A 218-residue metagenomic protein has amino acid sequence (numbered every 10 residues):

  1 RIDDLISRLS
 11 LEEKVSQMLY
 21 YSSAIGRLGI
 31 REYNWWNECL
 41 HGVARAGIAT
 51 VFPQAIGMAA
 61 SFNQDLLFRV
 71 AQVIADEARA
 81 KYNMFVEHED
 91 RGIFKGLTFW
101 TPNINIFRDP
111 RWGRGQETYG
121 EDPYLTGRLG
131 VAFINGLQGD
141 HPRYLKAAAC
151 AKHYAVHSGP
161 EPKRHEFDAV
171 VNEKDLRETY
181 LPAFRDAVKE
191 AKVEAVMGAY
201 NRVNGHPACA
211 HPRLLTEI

Functional and structural regions predicted by a protein language model:
R1-I218: Glycoside hydrolase catalytic-domain context in secreted enzymes
